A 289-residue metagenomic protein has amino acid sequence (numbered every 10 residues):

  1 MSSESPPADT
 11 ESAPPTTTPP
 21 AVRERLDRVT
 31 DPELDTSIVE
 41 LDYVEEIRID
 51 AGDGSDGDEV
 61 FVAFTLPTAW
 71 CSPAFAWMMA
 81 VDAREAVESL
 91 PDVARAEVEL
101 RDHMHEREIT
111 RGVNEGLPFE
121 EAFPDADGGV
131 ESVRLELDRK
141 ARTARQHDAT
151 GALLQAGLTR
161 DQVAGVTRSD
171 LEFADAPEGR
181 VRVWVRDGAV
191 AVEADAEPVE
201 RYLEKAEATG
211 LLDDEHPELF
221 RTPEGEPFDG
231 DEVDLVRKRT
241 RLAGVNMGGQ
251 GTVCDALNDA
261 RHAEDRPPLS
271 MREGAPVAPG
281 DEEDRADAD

Functional and structural regions predicted by a protein language model:
M1-E11, E120-D289: Terminal low-complexity, intrinsically disordered regions
M1-R28: N-terminal presequence-like segments and adjacent domain-start helices
S3-A8, V60-P67: Short, hydrophobic beta-strand segments
V22, P67-A94: Short, non-transmembrane amphipathic alpha-helical segments
D27-L34, E88: Signal for well-folded cores of large energy- and translation-related assemblies
D31-T65, R101: Short edge beta-strands and adjacent turn/loop segments
E85-T110: A short amphipathic beta-strand at an alpha->beta junction
E106-P124: Short, low-order "capping/linker" segments at domain edges
